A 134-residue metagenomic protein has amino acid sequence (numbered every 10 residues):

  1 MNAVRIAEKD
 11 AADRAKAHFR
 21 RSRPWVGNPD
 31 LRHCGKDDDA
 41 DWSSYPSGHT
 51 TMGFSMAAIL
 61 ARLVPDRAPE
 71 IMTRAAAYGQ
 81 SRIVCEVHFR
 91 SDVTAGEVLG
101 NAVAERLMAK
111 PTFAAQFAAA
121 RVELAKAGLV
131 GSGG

Functional and structural regions predicted by a protein language model:
M1-C85, R106, T112, Q116 (+1 more regions): Hydrophobic alpha-helical bundle signature of multipass membrane enzymes
H49, H88, G96: Histidine-centered divalent metal-coordination motifs
E97-A118, G134: C-terminal domain-closing interface element
A119-G134: Primarily interfacial, aromatic-capped hydrophobic alpha-helices that serve as membrane anchors
